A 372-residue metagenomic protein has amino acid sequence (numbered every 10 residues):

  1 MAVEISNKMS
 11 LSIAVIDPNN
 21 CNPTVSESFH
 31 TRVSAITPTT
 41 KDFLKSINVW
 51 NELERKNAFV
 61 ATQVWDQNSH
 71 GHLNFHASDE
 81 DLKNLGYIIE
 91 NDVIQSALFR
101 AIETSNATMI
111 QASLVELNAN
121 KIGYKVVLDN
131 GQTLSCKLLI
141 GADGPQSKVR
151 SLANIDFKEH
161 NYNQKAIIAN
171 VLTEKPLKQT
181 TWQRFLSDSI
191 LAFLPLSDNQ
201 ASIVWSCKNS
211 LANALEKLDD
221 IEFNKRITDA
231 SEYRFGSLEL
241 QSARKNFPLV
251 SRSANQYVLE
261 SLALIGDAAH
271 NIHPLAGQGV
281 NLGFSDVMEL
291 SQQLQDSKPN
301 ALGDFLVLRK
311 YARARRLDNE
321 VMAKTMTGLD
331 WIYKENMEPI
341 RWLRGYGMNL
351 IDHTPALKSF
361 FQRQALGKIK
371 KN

Functional and structural regions predicted by a protein language model:
V3-R32: Glycine-rich FAD pyrophosphate-binding loop
E27-Q67: N-terminal FAD cofactor-binding segment of flavoenzymes
T37-K41, N91-Q95, F99, Q164 (+8 more regions): A general structural signal for well-ordered alpha-helical segments in protein cores
S46, N57-L152, H160-K165: Conserved N-terminal helical subregion
A119-I122, L177, G283: Pyridoxal 5′-phosphate
L139-L238, S242-R244: Conserved FAD-binding catalytic core of PHBH/FMO-like flavoproteins
N213, K217-L306: FAD/FMN-dependent oxidoreductases across multiple families
Q292-N372: C-terminal helical "tail/cap" subdomain of flavin- and related membrane-associated enzymes
